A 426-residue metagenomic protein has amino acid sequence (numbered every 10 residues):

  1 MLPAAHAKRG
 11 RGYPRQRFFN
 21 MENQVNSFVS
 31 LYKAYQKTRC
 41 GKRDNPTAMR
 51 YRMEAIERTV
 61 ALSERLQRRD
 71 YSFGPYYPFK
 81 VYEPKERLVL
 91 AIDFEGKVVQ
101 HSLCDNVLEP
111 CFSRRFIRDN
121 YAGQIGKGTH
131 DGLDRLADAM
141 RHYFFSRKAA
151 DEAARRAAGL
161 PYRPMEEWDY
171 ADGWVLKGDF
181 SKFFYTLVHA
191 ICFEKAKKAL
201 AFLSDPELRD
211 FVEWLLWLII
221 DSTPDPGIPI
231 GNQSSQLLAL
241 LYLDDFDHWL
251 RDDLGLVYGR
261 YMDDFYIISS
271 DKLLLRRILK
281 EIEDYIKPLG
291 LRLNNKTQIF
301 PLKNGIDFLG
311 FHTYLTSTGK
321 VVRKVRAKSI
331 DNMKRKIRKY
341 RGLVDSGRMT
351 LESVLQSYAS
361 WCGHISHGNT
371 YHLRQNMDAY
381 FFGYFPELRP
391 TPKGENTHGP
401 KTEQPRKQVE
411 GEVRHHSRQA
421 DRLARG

Functional and structural regions predicted by a protein language model:
M1-F193, L200-F202, I220, G426: Conserved two-metal-ion catalytic palm core of "right-hand" nucleic acid polymerases, unifying RNA-dependent RNA
P46, D263, G310: GIY-YIG nuclease signature motif recognition
A48, P229, Q233, H312: Gly/Ser/Thr-rich beta-alpha loop segments that engage phosphate groups in nucleotides
R65, A137-M262, Y266-Y285, F300 (+3 more regions): Conserved polymerase palm-domain catalytic core
E83-K85, S270, T316-S317: Short acidic-glycine loop/turn motifs at beta-strand connectors
I92-D93, K97, H101, P164-M165 (+4 more regions): Right-hand nucleic-acid polymerase module
S113-R114, D252-V257, G290-L293: Surface-exposed helix-capping loop/turn segments at secondary-structure junctions
A122-G132, Y266-S269, F300-G305: Beta-rich nucleic-acid/ligand-interaction surfaces
